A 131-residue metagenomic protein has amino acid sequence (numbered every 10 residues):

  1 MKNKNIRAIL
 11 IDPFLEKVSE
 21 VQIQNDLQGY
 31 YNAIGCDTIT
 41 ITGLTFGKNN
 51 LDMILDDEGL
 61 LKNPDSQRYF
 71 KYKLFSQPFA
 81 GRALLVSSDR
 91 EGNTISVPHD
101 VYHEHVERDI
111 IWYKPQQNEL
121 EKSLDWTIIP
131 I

Functional and structural regions predicted by a protein language model:
K2-I131: Domain-length accessory/inserted modules outside core catalytic folds
